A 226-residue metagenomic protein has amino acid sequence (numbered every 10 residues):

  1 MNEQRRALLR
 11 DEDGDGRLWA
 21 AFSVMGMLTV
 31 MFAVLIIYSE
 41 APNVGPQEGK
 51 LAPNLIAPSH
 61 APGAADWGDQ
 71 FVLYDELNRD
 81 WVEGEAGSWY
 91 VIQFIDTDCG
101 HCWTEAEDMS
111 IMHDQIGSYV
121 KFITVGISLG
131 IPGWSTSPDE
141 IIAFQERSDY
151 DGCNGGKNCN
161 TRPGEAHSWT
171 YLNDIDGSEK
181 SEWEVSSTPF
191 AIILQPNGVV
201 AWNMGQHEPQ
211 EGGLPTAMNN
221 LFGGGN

Functional and structural regions predicted by a protein language model:
M1-D69, N226: N-terminal targeting signals for export/organelle localization
N54, V91, F190: Conserved beta-strand and immediately adjacent loop positions that scaffold enzyme active sites
I56-Y90: A short beta-strand-turn-helix
S59, I95-D98, H113-G117, W183 (+1 more regions): Sec/Tat-exported extracytoplasmic proteins
G87, R162-S168, L172-F222: Thiol/disulfide oxidoreductase modules built on the thioredoxin-like
G87-Y90, I95-D98, L129, S187: Short pre-active-site segment immediately N-terminal to redox-active cysteine/selenocysteine motifs in thiol-based
S88, W103-R162, I175-E182: Structural microenvironment flanking redox-active thiols in thiol-disulfide oxidoreductases
C99-W103, A191: The canonical Cys-X-X-Cys-His
